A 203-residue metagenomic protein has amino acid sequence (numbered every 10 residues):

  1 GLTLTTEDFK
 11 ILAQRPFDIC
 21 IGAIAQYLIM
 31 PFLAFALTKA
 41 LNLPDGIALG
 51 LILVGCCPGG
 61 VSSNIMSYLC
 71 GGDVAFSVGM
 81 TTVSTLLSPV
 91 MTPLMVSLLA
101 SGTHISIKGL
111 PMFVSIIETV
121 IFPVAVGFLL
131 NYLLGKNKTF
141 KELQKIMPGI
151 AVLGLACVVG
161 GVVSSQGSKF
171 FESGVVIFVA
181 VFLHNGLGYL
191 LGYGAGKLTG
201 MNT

Functional and structural regions predicted by a protein language model:
L2-T203: Alpha-helical transmembrane segments of multi-pass small-molecule/ion transporters
